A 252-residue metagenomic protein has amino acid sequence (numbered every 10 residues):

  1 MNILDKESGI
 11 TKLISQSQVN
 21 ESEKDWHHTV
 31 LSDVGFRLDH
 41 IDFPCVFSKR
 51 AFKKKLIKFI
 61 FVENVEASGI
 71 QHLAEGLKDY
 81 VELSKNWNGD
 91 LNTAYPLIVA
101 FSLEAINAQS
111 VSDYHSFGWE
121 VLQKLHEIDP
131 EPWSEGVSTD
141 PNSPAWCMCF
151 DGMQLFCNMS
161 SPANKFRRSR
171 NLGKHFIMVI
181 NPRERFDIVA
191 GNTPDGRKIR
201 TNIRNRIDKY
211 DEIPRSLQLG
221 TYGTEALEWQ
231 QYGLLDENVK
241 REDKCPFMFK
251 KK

Functional and structural regions predicted by a protein language model:
M1-N92, I106, S116-P132, A190-K252: Non-catalytic accessory regions used for complex assembly or targeting
I60-E63, G118, N158-S160, V179-N181: Active-site ExK catalytic segment of metal-dependent nucleases
E63, A67, V99-S112, S143: Short, charged/polar micro-motifs that form catalytic or ligand-binding hotspots
L91-Y95, V99-N107, P162, R183-R185: Short, flexible beta-strand-to-coil junctions
S102, D151, N158-S160, N181-R183 (+1 more regions): Structured loops at beta-to-helix junctions and adjacent beta-edge loops in soluble globular domains
V111-G118, R170-F176: "Short basic amphipathic alpha-helical interaction patches in structured regions
G136-K174: Aromatic/basic-lined ligand-recognition segments that form π-stacking hydrophobic pockets flanked by Lys/Arg to engage
A163-N205: Compact mixed alphabeta submodule
